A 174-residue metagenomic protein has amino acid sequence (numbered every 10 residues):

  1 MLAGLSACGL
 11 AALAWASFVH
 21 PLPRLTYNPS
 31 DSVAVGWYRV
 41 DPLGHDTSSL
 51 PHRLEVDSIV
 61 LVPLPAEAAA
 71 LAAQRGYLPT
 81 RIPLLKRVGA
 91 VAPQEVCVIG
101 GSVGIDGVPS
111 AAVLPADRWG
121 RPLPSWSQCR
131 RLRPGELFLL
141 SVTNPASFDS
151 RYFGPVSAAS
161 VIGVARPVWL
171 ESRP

Functional and structural regions predicted by a protein language model:
M1-P83, R131, R151-P174: Protein maturation boundaries and topogenic segments
S30-D31, V88, E95-V96, C129-R130: Short, exposed beta-strand/loop patches in secreted or surface proteins that constitute
W37, Q94-E95, S102, E136 (+1 more regions): Structural motif
A68, V96, V103, P145-S147: Solvent-exposed loop/turn segments at secondary-structure junctions within structured extracellular/periplasmic domains
P79-A112: Mid-length scaffold segments of soluble, non-membrane domains
V113-S127: An anionic, turn-rich surface loop/hairpin at beta-sheet edges that serves as a generic interaction/coordination patch
S127-Y152: Extracellular/periplasmic metallocenter environments
